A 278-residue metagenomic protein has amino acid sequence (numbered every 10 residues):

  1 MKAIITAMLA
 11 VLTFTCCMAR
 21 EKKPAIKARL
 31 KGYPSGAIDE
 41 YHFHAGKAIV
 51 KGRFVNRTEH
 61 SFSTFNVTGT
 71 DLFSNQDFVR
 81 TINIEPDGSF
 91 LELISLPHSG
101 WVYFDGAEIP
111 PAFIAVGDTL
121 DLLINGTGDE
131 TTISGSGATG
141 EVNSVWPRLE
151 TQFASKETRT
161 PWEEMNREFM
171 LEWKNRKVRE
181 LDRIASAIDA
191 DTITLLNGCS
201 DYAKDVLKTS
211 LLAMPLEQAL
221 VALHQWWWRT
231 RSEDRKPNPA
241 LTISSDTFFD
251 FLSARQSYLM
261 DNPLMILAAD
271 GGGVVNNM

Functional and structural regions predicted by a protein language model:
M1-K23: Bacterial Sec-dependent N-terminal signal peptides
I5-T6, G88, L211: Intrinsically disordered, low-complexity segments enriched in glycine/proline and serine/threonine
T13-T15, F104-D105, R231: Alpha-helix boundary/interfacial micro-motifs
T15, A138-G140, A268: Serine-centered coil/turn micro-motif
R20-Y202: A non-transmembrane, solvent-exposed segment enriched in polar/low-complexity residues
E168-M278: N-terminal, charged low-complexity regulatory/assembly segments
